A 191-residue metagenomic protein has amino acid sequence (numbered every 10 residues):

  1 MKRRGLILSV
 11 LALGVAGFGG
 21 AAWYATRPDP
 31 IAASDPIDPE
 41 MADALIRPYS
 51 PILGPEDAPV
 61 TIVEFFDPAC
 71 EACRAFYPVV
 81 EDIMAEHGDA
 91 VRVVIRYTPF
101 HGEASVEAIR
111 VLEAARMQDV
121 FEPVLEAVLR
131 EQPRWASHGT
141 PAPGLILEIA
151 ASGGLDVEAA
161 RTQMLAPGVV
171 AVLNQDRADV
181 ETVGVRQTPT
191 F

Functional and structural regions predicted by a protein language model:
K2-E103, L165, A171-R177, E181-G184: Extracytoplasmic thiol/disulfide redox context detector
F100-T188: Cysteine-centric redox/oxidoreductase cores and disulfide-bonded domains
